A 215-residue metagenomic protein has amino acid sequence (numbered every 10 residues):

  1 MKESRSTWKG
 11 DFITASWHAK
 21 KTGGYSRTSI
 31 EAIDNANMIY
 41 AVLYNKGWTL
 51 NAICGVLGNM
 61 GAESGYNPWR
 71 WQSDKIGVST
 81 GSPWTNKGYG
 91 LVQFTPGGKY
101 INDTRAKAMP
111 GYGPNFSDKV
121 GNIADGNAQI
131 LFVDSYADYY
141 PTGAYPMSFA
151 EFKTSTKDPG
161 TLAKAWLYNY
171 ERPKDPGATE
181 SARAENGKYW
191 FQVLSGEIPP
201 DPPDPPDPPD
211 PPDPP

Functional and structural regions predicted by a protein language model:
M1-L57, G177-P215: Extracellular cell-wall/glycan-interacting regions and their flexible linkers
S6-M38, S64-D158: Peptidoglycan-targeting cell-wall enzymes and recognition modules
Y40-Y44, D134, L167: Amphipathic alpha-helical segments within well-ordered protein domains
L50-N67, V133, L167: Short, functionally critical alpha-helical segments immediately adjacent to catalytic or ligand/cofactor-binding
I53-L57, G88-L91, I130, A163: Extracellular structured ligand-interaction cores
N59, Q93, Y100-Y112, D175-L194: Charged, low-complexity, helix-prone segments enriched in Lys/Glu/Asp/Gln
T142-G143, R172-P176, G196: Intrinsically disordered or highly flexible coil/loop and linker segments, enriched in small and charged/polar residues
S148-P159, A165, N169-Y170, G177-R183: Extracytoplasmic mature domains of secreted/periplasmic and thylakoid-lumen proteins
